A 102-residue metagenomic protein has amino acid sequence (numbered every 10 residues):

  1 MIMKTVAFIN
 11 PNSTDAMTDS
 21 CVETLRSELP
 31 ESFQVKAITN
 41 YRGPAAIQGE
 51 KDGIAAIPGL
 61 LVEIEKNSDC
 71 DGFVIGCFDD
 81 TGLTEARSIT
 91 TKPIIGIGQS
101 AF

Functional and structural regions predicted by a protein language model:
M1-I2, I97: Generic N-terminal leader/processing signal
I2-L61: N-terminal glycine-rich anion-binding loop in soluble enzyme alpha/beta folds
I57-F102: Glycine/small-residue-rich loop that forms an oxyanion/phosphate-binding "nest" at active or ligand-binding sites
